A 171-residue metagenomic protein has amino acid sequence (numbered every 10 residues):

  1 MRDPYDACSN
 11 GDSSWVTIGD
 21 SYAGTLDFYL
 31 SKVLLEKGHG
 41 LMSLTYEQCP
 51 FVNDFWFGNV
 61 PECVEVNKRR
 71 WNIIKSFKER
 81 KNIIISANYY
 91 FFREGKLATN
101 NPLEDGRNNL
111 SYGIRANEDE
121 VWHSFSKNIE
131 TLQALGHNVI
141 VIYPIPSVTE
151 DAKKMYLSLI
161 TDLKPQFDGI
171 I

Functional and structural regions predicted by a protein language model:
M1-I171: Extracellular/periplasmic envelope-modification machinery, especially enzymes that add or remove acyl/ester groups on
